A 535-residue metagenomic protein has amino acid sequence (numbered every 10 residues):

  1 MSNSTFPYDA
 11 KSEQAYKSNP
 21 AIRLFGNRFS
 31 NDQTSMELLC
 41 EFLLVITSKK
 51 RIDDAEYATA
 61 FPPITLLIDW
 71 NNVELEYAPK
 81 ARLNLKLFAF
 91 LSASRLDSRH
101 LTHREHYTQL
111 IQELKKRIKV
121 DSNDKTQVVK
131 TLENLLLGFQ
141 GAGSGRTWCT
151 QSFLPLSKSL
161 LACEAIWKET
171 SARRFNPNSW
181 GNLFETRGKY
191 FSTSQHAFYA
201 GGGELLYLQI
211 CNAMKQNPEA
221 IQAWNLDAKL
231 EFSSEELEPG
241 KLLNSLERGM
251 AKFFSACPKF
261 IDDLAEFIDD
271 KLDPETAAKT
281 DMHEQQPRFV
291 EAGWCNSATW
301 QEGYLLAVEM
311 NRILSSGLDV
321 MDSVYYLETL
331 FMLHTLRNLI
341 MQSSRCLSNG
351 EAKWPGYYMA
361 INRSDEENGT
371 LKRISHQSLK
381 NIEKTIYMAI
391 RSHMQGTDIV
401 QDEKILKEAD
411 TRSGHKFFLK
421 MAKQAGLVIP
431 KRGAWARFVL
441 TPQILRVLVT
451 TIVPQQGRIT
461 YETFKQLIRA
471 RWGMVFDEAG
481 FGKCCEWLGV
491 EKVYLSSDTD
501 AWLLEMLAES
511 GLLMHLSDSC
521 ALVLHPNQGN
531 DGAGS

Functional and structural regions predicted by a protein language model:
M1-D124: Charged, amphipathic alpha-helical stretches
F25, L39-L43, I64, L87 (+12 more regions): Generic structural signal of hydrophobic/aromatic residues within well-ordered alpha-helices of folded domains
C40, C149, C163, C211 (+6 more regions): Generic recognition of cysteine residues
L44-S48, D69, S92, Q112-K115 (+7 more regions): Alpha-helical repeat scaffolds in large eukaryotic proteins
L110, R117-Q216: Extended, Lys/Arg-rich, non-catalytic nucleic-acid recognition/anchoring regions of very large nucleic-acid-interacting
E169-T170, R174-P177, N182-I429: Eukaryotic partner-binding/assembly regions in large regulatory complexes
N362-S535: C-terminal structured domains
